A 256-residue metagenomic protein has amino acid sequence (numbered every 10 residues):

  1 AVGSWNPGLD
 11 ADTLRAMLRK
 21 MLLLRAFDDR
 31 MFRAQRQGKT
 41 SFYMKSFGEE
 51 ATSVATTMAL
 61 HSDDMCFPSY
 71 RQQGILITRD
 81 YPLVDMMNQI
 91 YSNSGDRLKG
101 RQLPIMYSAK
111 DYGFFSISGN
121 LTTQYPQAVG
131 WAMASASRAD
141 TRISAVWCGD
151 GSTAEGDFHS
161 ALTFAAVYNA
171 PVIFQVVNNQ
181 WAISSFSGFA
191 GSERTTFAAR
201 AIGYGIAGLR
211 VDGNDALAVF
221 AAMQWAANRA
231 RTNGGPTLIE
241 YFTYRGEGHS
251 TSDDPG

Functional and structural regions predicted by a protein language model:
A1-T52, A59, E247-G256: Conserved acidic/glycine
A26-D29, R33-A170, F186-E193, F197-G205: Cofactor-binding active-site loop characterized by glycine-rich and histidine/acidic residues
G74, Q180-I183, R245-E247: Short gly/pro/ser/thr-enriched loop/turn and capping motifs at secondary-structure boundaries
P171-F174, A207, P236: Short, proline-centered helix/strand-breaking motifs
V176-N178, W225: Active-site cavity-forming subdomains of large catalytic enzyme subunits
L209-G213: Short acidic-hydrophobic, aromatic-tinged amphipathic segments that line or gate anion-handling sites
A216-A218, A222-A230: Phosphate/diphosphate-binding loops
R229-G256: Glycine/aspartate-rich loop-and-adjacent alpha/beta segment that forms the canonical ThDP
